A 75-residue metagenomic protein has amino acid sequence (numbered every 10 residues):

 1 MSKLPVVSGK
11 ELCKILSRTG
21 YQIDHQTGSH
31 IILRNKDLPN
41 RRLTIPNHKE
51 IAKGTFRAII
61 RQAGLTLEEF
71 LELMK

Functional and structural regions predicted by a protein language model:
M1-Q26, H30-K75: Basic nucleic-acid-binding interfaces
